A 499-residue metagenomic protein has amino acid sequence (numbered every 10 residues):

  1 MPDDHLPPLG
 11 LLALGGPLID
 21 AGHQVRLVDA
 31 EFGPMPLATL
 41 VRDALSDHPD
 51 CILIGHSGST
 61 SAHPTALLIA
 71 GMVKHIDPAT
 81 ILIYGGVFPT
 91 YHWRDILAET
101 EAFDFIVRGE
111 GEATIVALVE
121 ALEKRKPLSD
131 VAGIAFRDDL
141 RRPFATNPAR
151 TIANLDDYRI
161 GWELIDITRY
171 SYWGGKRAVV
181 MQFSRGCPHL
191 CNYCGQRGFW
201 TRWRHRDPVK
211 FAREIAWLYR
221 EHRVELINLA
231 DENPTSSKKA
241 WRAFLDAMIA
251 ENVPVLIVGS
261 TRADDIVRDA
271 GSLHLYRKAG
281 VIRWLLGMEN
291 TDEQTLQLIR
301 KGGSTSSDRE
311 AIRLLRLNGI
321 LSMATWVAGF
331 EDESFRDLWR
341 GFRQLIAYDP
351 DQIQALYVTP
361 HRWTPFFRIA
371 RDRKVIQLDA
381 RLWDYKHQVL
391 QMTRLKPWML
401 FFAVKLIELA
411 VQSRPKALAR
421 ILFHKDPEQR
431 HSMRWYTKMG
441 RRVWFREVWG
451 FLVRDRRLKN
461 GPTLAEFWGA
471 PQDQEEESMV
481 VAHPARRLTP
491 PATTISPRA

Functional and structural regions predicted by a protein language model:
M1, H92-W93, H189, K239 (+4 more regions): Flexible glycine/acidic-rich beta-alpha junction loops that bind and position SAM and/or redox cofactors in anaerobic
M1-L11: Glycine- and acidic-residue-enriched helix-capping/strand-helix junction motifs
L6, D156-M323, F330, R336 (+1 more regions): Radical SAM [4Fe-4S] cluster-binding motif and immediate context
G10, L14-A149, Y357-W363: Glycine-rich beta-alpha loop elements in corrinoid/cobalamin-binding modules across cobalamin-dependent enzymes
E31, G86, A230-S236, T261-A263 (+2 more regions): Short, solvent-exposed turn/loop segments enriched in Gly/Ser/Thr/Pro and often Arg
H48-D50, V224, P350: Proline-aspartate-enriched helix->loop->beta-strand connector
D50, D139, R169, P365 (+2 more regions): Radical SAM enzyme core and accessory elements
I96-A113, L275-W284, R340-A355: Structural recognition of alpha->loop->beta junctions
